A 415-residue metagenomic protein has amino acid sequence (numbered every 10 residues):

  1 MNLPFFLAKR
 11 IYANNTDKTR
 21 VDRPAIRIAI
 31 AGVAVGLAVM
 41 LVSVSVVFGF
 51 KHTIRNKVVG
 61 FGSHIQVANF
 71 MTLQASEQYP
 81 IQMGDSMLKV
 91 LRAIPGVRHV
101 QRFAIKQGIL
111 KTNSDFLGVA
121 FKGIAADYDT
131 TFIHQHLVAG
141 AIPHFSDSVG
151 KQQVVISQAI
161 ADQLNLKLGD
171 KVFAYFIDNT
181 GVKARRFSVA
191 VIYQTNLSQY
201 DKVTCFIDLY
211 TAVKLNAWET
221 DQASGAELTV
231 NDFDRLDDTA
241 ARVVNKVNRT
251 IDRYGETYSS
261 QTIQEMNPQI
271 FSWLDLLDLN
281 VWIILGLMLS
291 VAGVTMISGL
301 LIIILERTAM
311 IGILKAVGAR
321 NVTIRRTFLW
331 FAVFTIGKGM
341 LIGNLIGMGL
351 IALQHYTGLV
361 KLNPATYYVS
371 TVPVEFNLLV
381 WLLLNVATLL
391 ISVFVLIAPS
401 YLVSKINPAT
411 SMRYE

Functional and structural regions predicted by a protein language model:
N2, K9, N377-E415: C-terminal membrane-exit region of the final transmembrane helix in multipass inner-membrane proteins
N2-R10, T130-F132, Q261-I263, L353-Y367: Peri-membrane helix termini and adjoining interfacial loops of integral membrane proteins
V21-F48, D275-M310, V333-I342, L390-F394: Hydrophobic alpha-helical transmembrane segments of multi-pass inner-membrane transport and secretion
K51-D85: Membrane-interface junction motifs in transport/secretion proteins
I81, D85-D221: A structural signal for hydrophobic secondary-structure junctions, strongest on transmembrane helix-loop-helix units
I177-V281: Mechanotransmission and gating elements of multispan inner-membrane complexes involved in transport and envelope
L301-I303, M310-Q354: Transmembrane alpha-helical interface segments in multi-pass membrane proteins
K338-L384, I397-Y401, K405: Short helix-loop junctions at transmembrane helix boundaries
